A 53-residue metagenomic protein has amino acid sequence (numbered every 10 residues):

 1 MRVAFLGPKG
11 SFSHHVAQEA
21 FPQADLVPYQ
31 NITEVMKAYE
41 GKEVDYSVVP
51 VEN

Functional and structural regions predicted by a protein language model:
M1-N53: Domain-level signature for soluble enzymes in the chorismate/prephenate branch of the shikimate pathway
